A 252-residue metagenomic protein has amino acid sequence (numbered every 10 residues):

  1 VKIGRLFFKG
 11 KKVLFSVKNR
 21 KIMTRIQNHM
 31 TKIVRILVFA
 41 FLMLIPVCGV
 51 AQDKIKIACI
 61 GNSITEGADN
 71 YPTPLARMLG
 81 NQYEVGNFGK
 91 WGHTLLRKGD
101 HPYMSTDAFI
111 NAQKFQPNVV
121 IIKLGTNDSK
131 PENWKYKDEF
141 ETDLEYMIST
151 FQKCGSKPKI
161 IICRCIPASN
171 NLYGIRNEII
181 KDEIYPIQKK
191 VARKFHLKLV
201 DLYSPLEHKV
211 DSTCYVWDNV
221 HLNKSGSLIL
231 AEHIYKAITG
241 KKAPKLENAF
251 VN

Functional and structural regions predicted by a protein language model:
V1-I60, I64-T73, R77-Q82, Q113-N118 (+5 more regions): N-terminal secretory targeting modules
L44, I64, G92, P167 (+1 more regions): Residue-level detector of flexible, active-site-proximal loop/helix-junction positions within diverse enzyme catalytic
D53-C59, I64-T142: Conserved SGNH/GDSL esterase-like catalytic core that processes O-acyl groups on lipids and polysaccharides
T73, I148, K189: Short glycine-/small-residue-rich flexible loop motifs, especially phosphate/cofactor-binding loops
E84-G86, K159, H196-K198: Conserved beta-strand segments of alpha/beta enzyme cores
K123-N127, T150-D182: Active-site segments of SGNH/GDSL-like serine hydrolases that catalyze O-acetyl group transfer/hydrolysis on lipids
L144-I148, Y185: Generic structural signal for well-ordered alpha-helices, preferentially at hydrophobic/aromatic core positions
I166-N252: Catalytic His-Asp segment of secreted/periplasmic serine-dependent ester chemistry enzymes
